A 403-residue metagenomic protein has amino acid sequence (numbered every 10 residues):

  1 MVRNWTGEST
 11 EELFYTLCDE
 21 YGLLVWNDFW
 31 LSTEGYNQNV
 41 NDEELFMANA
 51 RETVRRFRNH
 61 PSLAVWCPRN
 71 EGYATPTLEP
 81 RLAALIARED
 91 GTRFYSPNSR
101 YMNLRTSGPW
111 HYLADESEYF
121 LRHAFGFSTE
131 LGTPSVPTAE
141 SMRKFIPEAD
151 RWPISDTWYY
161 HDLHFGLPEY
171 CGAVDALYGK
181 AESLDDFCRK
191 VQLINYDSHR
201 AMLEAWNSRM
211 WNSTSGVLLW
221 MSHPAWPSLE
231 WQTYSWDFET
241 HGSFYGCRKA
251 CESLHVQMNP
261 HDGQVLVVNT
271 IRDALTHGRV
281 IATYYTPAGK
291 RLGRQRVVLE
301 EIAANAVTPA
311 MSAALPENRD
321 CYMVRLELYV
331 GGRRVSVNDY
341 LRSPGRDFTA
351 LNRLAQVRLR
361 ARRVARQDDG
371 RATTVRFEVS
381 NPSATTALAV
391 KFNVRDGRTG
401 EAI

Functional and structural regions predicted by a protein language model:
M1-L17, V364-A402: Conserved, compact domain cores that house catalytic/ligand-binding motifs in diverse enzymes and effector modules
M1-Y101, R105: Active-site mouth of glycoside hydrolases
W66, E116-T276, I281, L292: Substrate-binding clefts and catalytic carboxylate motifs of secreted carbohydrate-active enzymes
E239-I271, Y285, L341-A372: Low-complexity, acidic Ser/Thr/Pro/Gly-rich terminal tails and inter-domain linkers that flank the onset of structured
G263-N269, R325-L328, T374-N381: Buried hydrophobic-core signal for structured, non-transmembrane domains
V268-L275, Y285-G289, V379-A387, R395-G397: Short solvent-exposed strand-capping/beta-turn motif centered on an Asx-Ser/Thr pair
I271, P309-A355, I403: Terminal connector regions
G278-Y322, R398-I403: Intrinsically disordered, low-complexity Pro/Gly/Ser/Thr-rich segments with frequent PxxP/GP/PP motifs and embedded
